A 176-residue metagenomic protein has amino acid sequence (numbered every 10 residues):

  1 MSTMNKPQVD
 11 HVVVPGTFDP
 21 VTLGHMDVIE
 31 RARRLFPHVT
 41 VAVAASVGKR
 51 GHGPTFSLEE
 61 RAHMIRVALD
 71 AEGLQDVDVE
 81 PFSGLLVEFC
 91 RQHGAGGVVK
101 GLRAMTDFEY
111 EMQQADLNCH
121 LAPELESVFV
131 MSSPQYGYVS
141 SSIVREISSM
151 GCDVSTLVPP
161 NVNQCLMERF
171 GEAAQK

Functional and structural regions predicted by a protein language model:
S2-K176: Nucleotidyltransferase catalytic core that binds NTPs
